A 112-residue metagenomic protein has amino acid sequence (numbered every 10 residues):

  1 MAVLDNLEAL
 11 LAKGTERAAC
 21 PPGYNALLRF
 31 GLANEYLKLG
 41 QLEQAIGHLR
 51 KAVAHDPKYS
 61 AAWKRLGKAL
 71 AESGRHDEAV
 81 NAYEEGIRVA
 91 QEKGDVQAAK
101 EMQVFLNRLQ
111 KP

Functional and structural regions predicted by a protein language model:
L10, A18, K51-A52, G86: Canonical positions in the second alpha-helix
K13, C20-P21, H55, V89 (+1 more regions): Structural marker of alpha-solenoid helical repeat scaffolds
